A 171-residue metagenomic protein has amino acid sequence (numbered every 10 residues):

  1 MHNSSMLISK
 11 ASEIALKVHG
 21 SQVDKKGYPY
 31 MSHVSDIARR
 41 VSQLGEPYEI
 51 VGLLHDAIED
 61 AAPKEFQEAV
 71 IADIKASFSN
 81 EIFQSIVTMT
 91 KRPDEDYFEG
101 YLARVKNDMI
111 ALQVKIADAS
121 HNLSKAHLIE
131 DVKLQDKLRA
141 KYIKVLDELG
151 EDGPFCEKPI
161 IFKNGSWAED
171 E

Functional and structural regions predicted by a protein language model:
M1-E171: Active-site helical microenvironments for divalent-metal-assisted chemistry
